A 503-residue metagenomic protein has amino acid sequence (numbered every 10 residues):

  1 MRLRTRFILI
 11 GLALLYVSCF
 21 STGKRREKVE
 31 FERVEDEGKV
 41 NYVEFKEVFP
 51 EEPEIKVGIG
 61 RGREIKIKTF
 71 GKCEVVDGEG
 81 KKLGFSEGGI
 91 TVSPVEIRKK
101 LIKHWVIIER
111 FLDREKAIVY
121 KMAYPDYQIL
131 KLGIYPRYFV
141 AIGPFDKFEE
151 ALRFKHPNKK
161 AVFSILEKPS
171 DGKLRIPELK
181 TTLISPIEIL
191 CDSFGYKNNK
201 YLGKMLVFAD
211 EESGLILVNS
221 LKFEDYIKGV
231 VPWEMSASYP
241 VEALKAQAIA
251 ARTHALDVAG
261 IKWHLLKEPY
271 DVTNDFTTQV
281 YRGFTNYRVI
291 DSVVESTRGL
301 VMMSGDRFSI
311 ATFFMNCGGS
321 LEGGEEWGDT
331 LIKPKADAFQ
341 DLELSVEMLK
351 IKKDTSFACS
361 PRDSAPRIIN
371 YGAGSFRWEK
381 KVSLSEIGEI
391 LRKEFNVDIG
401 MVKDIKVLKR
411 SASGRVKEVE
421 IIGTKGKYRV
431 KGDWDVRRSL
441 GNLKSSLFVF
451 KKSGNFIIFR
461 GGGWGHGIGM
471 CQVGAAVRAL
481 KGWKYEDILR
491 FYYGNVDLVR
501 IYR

Functional and structural regions predicted by a protein language model:
R2-R503: Conserved, single-site charged/polar hotspot
